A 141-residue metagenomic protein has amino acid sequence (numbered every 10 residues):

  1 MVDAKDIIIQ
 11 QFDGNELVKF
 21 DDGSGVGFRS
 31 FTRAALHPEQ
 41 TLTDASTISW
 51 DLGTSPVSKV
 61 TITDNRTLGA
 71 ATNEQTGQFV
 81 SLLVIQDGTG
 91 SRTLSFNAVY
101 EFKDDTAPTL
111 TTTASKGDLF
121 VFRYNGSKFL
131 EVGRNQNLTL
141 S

Functional and structural regions predicted by a protein language model:
M1-R33, F129, T139-L140: Beta-strand-rich receptor-binding modules of extracellular spikes/adhesins
K5, S24, S81-L82, V121: Short, hydrophobic/aromatic-rich beta-strand segments within well-structured domains
E16-V18, R92, D118: Short beta-strand segments
F28-E101, K116, R123-S141: Exposed extracellular interaction/assembly regions and N-terminal maturation sites
E101-P108: A conserved acidic, glycine/proline-rich C-terminal tail/linker
L110-A114: Short proline/glycine- and polar residue-rich coil/turn motifs
